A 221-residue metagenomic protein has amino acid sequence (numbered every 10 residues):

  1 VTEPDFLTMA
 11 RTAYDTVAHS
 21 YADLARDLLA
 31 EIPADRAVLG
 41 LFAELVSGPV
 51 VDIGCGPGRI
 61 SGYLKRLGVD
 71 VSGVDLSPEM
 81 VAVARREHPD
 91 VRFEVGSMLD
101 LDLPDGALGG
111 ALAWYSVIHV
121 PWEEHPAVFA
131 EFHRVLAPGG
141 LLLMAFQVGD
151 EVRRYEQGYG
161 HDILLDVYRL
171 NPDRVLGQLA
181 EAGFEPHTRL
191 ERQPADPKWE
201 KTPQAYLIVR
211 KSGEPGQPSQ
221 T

Functional and structural regions predicted by a protein language model:
T2-V46, D150: Conserved class I S-adenosyl-L-methionine
V51-I53, P57-D100: Class I SAM-dependent methyltransferase SAM/SAH-binding core
L99-A111: A short acidic, Gly/Pro-enriched loop at the edge of an enzyme's catalytic core that lines a small-molecule cofactor
P126-P138: A short glycine-rich, Lys/Arg-flanked "PGG" loop and its adjoining helix->strand segment in the class I
G140-F146: Conserved beta-strand signature within the Rossmann-like core of class I S-adenosyl-L-methionine
V148-D166: Short, glycine-/aromatic-enriched active-site segment of Class I SAM-dependent methyltransferases
V167-A182: Short alpha-helix
A195-T221: Core SAM-dependent methyltransferase catalytic element
